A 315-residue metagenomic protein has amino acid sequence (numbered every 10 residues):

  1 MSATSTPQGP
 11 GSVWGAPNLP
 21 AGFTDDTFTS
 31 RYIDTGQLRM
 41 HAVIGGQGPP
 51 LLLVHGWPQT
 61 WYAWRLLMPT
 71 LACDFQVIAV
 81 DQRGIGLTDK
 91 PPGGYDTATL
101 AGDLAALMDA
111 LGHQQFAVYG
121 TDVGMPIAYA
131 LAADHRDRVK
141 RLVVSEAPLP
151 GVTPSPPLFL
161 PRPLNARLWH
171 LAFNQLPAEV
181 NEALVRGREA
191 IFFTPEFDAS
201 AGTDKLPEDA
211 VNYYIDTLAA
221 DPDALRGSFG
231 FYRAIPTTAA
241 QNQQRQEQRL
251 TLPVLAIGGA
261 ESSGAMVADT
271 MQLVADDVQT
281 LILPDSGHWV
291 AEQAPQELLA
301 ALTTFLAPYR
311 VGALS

Functional and structural regions predicted by a protein language model:
S2-R31, Q37-A42, Q47-P50, I78 (+5 more regions): Flexible "cap/lid" subdomain of the alpha/beta-hydrolase fold that forms the substrate-access gate
V54-G56: The conserved beta1-alpha1 loop
P58-L66, V77: Serine-hydrolase catalytic-loop signature spanning alpha/beta hydrolases and amidase-signature enzymes
T60-W61, P126, G287: A short, glycine- and basic residue-enriched loop/turn that sits immediately adjacent to a domain's principal
A63, D81, Q293: Acidic donor-binding helix in nucleotide-sugar-dependent glycosyltransferases
L66-F75, A110: A short, Lys/Arg-enriched amphipathic alpha-helix followed by its capping loop at the start of a domain
S286-L299: Catalytic histidine-centered segment of alpha/beta-hydrolase-like enzymes
